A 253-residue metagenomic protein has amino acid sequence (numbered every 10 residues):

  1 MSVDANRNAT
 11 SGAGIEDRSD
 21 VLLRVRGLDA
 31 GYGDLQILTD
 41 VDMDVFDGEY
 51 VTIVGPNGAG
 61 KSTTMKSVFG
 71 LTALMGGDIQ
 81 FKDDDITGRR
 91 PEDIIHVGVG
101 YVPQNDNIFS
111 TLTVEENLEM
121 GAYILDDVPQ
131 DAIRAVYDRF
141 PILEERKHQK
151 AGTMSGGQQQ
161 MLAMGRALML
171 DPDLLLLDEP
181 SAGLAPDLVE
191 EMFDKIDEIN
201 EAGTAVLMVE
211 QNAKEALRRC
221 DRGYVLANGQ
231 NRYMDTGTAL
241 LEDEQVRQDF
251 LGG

Functional and structural regions predicted by a protein language model:
G33, V114-D131, R139-P141, R232 (+1 more regions): ABC-type ATPase nucleotide-binding domains, specifically the catalytic core motifs of the NBD
V54-P56: The feature captures the beta-strand-to-loop junction immediately N-terminal to the Walker
F69: Helix-to-loop junction immediately C-terminal to a conserved catalytic motif
G77-I86, V97, P129-I133: Conserved ABC transporter NBD signature motif
A167-L168: ABC ATPase C-loop
L175-E179: Catalytic Walker B motif of ABC-type/P-loop ATPase nucleotide-binding domains
